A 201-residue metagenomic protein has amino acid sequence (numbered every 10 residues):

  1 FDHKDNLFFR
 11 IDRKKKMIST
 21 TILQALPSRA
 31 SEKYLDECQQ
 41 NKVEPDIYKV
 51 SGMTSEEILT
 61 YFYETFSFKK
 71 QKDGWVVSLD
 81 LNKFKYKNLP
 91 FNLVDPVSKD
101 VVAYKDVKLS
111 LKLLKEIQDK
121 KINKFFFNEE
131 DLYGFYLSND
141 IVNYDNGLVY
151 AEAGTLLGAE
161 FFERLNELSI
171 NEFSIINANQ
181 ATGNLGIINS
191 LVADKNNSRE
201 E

Functional and structural regions predicted by a protein language model:
F1-E201: N-terminal non-catalytic structural scaffold regions of very large proteins
